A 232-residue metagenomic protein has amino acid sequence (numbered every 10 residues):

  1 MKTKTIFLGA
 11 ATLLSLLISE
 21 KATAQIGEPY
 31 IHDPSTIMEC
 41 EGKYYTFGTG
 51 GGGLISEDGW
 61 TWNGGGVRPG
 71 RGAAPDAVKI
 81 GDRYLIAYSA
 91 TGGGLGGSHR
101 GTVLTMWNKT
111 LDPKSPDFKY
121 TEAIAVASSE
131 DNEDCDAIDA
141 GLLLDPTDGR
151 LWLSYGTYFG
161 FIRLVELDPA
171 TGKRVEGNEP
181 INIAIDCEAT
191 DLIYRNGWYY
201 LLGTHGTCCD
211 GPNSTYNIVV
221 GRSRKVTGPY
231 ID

Functional and structural regions predicted by a protein language model:
M1-Q25: Bacterial Sec-dependent N-terminal signal peptides
A22-D232: Carbohydrate-active catalytic/glycan-binding domains of CAZyme proteins, especially the secreted or lumenal ectodomains
